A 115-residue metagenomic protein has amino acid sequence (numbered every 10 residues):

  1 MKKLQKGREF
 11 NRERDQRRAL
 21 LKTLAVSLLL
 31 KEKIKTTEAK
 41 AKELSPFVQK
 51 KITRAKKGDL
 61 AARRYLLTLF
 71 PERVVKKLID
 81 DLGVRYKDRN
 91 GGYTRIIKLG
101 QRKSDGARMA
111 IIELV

Functional and structural regions predicted by a protein language model:
M1-R12, A19, T23-V115: Structured, basic alpha/beta domains of bacterial-type, RNA-associated proteins
